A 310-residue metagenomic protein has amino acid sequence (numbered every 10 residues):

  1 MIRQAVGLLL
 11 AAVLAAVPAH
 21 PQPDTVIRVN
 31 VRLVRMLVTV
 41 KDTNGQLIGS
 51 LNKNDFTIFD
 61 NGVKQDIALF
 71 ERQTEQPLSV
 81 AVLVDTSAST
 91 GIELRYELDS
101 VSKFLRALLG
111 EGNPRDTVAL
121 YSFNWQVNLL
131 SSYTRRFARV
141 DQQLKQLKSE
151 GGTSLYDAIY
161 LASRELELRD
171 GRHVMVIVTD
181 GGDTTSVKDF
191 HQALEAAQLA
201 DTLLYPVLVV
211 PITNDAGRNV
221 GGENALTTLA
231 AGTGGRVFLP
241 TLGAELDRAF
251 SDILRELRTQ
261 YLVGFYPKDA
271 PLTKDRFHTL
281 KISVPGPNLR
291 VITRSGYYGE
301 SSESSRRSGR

Functional and structural regions predicted by a protein language model:
M1-I2: N-terminal secretory signal peptides that target proteins for export/translocation
A5-A16: Bacterial N-terminal signal peptides
A19-R310: Scaffold/interface architecture of coatomer-like assemblies
